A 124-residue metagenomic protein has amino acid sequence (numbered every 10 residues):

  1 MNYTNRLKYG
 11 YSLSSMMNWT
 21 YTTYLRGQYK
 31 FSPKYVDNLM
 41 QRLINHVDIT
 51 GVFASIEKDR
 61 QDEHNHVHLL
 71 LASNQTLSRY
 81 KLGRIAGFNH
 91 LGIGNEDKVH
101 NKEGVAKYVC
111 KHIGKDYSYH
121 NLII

Functional and structural regions predicted by a protein language model:
M1-N65, S73-I124: Right-hand nucleic-acid polymerase module
